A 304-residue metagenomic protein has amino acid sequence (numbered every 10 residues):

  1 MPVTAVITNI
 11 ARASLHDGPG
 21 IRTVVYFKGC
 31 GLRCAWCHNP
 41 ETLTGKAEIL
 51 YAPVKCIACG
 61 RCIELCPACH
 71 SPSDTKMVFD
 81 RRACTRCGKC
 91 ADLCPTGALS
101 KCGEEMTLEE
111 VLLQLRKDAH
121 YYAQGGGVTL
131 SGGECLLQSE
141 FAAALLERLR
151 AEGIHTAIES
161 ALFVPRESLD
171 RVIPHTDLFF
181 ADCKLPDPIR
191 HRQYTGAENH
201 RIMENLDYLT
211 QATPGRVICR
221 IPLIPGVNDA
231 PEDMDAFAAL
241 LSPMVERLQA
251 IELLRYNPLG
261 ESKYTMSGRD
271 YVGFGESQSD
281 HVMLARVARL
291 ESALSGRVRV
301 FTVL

Functional and structural regions predicted by a protein language model:
M1-P19, T210, P225-L304: Auxiliary Fe-S-binding modules of radical SAM enzymes
V6-T8, D74, E159-F163: Short gly/ser/thr-rich secondary-structure transition/capping motifs
T8-R61, M77-R86: N-terminal pre-triad scaffold of radical SAM enzymes
A35-T42, R61-F79, K89-E105: Iron-sulfur cluster-binding cysteine motifs and their immediate structural context in ferredoxin-like electron-transfer
R82-A83, E104-E110: FAD-binding FR-type
G97, R148, E152, R297: Conserved dinucleotide-binding and phosphotransfer motif residues
E109-M266: Conserved AdoMet/S-adenosylmethionine-binding subsite of the radical SAM
